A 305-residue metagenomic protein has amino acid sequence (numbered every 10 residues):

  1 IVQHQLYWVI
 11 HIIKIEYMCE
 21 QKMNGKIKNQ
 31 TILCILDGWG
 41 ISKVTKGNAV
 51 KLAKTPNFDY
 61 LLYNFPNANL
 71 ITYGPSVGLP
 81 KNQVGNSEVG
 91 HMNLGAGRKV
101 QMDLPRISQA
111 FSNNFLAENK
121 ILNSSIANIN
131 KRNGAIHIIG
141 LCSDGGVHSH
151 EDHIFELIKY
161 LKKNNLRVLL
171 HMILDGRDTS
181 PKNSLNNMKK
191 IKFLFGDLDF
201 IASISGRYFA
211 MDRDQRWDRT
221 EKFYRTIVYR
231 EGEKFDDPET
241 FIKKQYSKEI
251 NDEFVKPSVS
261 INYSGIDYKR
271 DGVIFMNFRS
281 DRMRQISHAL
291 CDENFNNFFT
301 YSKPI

Functional and structural regions predicted by a protein language model:
V2-Q3: Ser/Thr/Pro/Gly-rich low-complexity, intrinsically disordered segments
C19-I32, G40-Y208, D218, I305: Active-site nucleophile/metal-coordination loop of metallo-enzymes that catalyze phosphate/sulfate and related
Q30-D37, I274-N277: Short, hydrophobic/glycine-enriched beta-strand segments
T179, S184-Y268, D281-I286, C291-K303: Long, well-ordered, tryptophan-enriched scaffold segments
R270-G272: Short, surface-exposed beta-edge/turn micro-motifs
